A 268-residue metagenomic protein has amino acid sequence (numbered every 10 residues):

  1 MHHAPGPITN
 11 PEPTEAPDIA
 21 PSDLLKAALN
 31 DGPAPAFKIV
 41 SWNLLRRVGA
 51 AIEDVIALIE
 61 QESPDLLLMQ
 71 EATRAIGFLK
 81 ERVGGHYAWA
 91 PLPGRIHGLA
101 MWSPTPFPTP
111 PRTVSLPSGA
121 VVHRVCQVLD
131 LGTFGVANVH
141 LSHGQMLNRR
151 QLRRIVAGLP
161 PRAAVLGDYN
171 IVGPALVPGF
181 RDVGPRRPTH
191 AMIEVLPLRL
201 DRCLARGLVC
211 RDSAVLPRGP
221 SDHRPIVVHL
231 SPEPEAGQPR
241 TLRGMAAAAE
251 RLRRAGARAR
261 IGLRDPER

Functional and structural regions predicted by a protein language model:
M1-E81, E233-R268: N-terminal, active-site-proximal structural segment of metallo-dependent hydrolase catalytic domains
H2, Q127, R199, S221-H229: Structured catalytic cores of enzymes that bind and process phosphorylated ligands/cofactors
H2-L25, L29, V48, L66-F134 (+1 more regions): Structured beta-strand-rich core segments of catalytic domains in phosphoester-bond hydrolases
F37-L44, V55-G77, V136-V139, I155-P178 (+3 more regions): Active-site beta-strand/loop signature of hydrolases that rely on acidic residues for catalysis
W42-G49, V114-S118, H140-Q145: Short, flexible loop segments at the rims of nucleotide/cofactor-binding pockets, characterized by
R95-P110, L131, V195-C210, L230-P232: Conserved beta strand-loop-helix elements of the APE1-like EEP
S118-L159: Internal catalytic-core helix/loop-beta-alpha segment that presents or stabilizes conserved functional determinants
Q145-D212, P217-R218, P239-R268: Metal-dependent phosphoesterases centered on the DNase I-like endonuclease/exonuclease/phosphatase
